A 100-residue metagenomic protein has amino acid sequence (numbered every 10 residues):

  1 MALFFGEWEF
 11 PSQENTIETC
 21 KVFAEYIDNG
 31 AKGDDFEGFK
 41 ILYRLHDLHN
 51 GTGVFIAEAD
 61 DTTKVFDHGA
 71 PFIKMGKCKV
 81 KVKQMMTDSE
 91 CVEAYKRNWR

Functional and structural regions predicted by a protein language model:
M1-T52, D60-K64, S89-R100: Short S/T/G/P-rich N-terminal loop/turn motif that feeds into the first structured element of a domain
F55-G76: Mid-chain, well-packed structural core segment of small domains
G76-T87: Conserved short beta-strand edge segments in small beta-sheet-based binding/regulatory domains
